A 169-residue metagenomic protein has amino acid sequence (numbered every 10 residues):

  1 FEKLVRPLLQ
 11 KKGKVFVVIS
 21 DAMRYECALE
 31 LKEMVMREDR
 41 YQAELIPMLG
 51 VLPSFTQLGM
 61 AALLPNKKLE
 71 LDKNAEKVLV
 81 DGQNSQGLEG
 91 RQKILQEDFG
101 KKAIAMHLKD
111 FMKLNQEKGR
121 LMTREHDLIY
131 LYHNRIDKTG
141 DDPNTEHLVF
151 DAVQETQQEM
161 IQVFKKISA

Functional and structural regions predicted by a protein language model:
F1-K14, R120-L121, K165-S168: A short acidic-Thr-Gly-centered motif at the start of a beta-strand
E2-V5, E30, I46-L49, K113-E117 (+1 more regions): Short alpha-helical segments and helix-capping/turn motifs at coil-helix boundaries
L8, C27-K32, D141-N144: A short acidic (Asp/Glu
K12-S20, L45, D142-D151: Glycine- and acidic
G13-L31, L63, I129-Y132, I167-A169: Beta-strand elements within well-structured catalytic alpha/beta cores of enzymes that handle phosphate/sulfate esters
M23-L64: Catalytic-core region of right-hand nucleic acid polymerases
L49-L148: His/Asp/Glu-rich, glycine-adjacent segments that coordinate divalent cations and/or stabilize oxyanion chemistry on
D142-S168: A long, amphipathic alpha-helix that forms part of the scaffold/cap immediately adjacent to metal-dependent active
